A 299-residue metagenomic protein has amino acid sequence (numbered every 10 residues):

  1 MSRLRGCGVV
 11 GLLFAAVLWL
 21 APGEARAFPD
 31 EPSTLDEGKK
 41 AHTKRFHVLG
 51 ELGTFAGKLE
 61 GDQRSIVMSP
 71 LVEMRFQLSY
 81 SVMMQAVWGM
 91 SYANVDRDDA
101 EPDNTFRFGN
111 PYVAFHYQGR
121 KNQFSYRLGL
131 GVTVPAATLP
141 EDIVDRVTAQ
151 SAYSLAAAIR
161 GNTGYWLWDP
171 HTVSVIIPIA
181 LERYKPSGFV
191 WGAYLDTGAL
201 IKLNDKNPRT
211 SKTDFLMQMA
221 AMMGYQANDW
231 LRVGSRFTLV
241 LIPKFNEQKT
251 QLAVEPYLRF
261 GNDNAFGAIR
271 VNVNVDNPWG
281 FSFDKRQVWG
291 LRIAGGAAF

Functional and structural regions predicted by a protein language model:
M1-K39: Cleavable N-terminal export/targeting peptides
G23-G53, E60-R64, H116, P135-D142 (+3 more regions): Outer-membrane beta-barrel biogenesis signature
L52-E60, I66, W88-N94, G119 (+7 more regions): Transmembrane beta-strands of outer-membrane beta-barrel pores
A56-S69, V87, S91-N104, L139-V147 (+4 more regions): Outer-membrane beta-barrel translocator domains and adjoining extracellular loop/strand segments of Gram-negative
P70-V72, V113-F115, I177-I179, M219-A221 (+2 more regions): Membrane-embedded beta-strands of outer-membrane beta-barrel proteins, especially the hydrophobic/small aromatic
F76-V82, G119-Q123, R183-F189, M223-L231 (+2 more regions): Outer-membrane beta-barrel strand-turn architecture
D96, P102-F215, G261: Outer-membrane pore/translocation modules
Y112-V113, L258-F266, V271-N272, K285-F299: Outer-membrane beta-barrel "beta-signal"
